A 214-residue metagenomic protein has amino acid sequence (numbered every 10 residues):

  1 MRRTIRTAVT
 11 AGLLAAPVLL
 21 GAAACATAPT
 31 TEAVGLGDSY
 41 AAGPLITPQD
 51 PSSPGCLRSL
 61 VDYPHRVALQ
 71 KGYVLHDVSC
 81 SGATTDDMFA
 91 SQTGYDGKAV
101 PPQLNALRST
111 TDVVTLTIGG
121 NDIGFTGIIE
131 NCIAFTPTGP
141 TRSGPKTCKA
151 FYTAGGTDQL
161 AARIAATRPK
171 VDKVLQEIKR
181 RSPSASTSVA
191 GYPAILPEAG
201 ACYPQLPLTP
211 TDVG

Functional and structural regions predicted by a protein language model:
M1-A28: Secretory targeting and sorting signals
G12-L19, V61-H65, A190-Y192: Hydrophobic alpha-helical membrane segments, chiefly transmembrane helices and signal peptide h-regions, characterized
C25-G82, I133-T141: Serine-esterase "nucleophile elbow" of acetyl-processing enzymes
S39, G43, R66-Q70, V74 (+4 more regions): Structured segments of extracytoplasmic/periplasmic soluble domains in secreted or envelope-associated proteins
S39-A42, Y73-V74, C80-D86, G120-F125 (+1 more regions): Solvent-exposed loop/turn segments at secondary-structure junctions within structured extracellular/periplasmic domains
L45-D50, F89-A90, C202: Short acidic, glycine/proline-rich loop/turn micro-motifs
A83-P101: Charged, often glycine-rich, active-site loop that binds/positions anionic groups
P101-G214: Alpha-helical cap/lid subdomain in secreted, periplasmic, or secretory-pathway luminal O-acyl-processing enzymes
